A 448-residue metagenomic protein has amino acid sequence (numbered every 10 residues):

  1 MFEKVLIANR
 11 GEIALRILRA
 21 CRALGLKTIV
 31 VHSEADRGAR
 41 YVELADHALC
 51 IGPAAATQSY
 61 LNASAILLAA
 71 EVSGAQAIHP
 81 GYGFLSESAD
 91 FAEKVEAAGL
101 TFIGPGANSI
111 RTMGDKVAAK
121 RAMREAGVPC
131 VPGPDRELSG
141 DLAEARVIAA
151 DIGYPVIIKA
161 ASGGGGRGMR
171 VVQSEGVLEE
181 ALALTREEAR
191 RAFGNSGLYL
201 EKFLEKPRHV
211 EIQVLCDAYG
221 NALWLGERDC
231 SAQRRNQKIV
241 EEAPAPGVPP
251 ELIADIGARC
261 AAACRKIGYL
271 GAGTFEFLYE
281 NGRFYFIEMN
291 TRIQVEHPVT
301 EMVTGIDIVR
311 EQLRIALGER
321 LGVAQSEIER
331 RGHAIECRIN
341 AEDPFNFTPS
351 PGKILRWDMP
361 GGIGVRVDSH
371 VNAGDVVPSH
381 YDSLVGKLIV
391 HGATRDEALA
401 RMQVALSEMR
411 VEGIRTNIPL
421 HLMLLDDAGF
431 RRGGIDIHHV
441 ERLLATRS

Functional and structural regions predicted by a protein language model:
M1-E125, L138-V147, E397: ATP-binding N-terminal substructure of ATP-dependent carboxylate-amine bond-forming enzymes
I7-T28, H32-E34, A48-C50, E71-S73 (+7 more regions): ATP-dependent carboxylate activation and anion-phosphoryl transfer catalytic cores that bind Mg-ATP to form
I51, G133-R136, V172, L225: Hydrophobic residues at beta-strand termini and immediately following loops that shape nucleotide-binding pockets
S59, P80-F84, N108-T112, G133-E137 (+5 more regions): Glycine- and other small-residue-rich loops at beta-strand/loop junctions that grip anionic moieties
A122, P129-P132: Long, solvent-exposed N-terminal ectodomains/accessory regions that are displayed to the extracellular/lumenal milieu
P132-P134, L138, A149, A445: Short, contiguous, well-ordered secondary-structure segments
I148-I157: Acidic/histidine-enriched active-site and ligand-binding environments that engage anionic O-linkages
